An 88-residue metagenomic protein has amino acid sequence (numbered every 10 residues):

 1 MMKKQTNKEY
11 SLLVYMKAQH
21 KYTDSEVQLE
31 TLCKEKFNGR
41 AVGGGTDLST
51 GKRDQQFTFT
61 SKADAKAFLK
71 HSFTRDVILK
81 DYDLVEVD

Functional and structural regions predicted by a protein language model:
M1-M2, V42-D47, L84-V87: Short amphipathic beta-strand and strand-loop transition segments with alternating hydrophobic
K3-T23: Short glycine-/aliphatic-rich beta-strand segments at the starts of folded cytosolic domains
L12, F57-F59, L84: Short beta-strand element of the conserved SAM-dependent methyltransferase core
K17-K21, T60-D64, V87: Generic structural motif
Q19-A41: Short amphipathic alpha-helix segments
E26-C33, A67-D76: Short amphipathic alpha-helices in soluble, non-transmembrane regions that often serve as interface/regulatory elements
G39-F73: Short, intrinsically disordered low-complexity segments
T74-D88: Conserved short beta-strand edge segments in small beta-sheet-based binding/regulatory domains
